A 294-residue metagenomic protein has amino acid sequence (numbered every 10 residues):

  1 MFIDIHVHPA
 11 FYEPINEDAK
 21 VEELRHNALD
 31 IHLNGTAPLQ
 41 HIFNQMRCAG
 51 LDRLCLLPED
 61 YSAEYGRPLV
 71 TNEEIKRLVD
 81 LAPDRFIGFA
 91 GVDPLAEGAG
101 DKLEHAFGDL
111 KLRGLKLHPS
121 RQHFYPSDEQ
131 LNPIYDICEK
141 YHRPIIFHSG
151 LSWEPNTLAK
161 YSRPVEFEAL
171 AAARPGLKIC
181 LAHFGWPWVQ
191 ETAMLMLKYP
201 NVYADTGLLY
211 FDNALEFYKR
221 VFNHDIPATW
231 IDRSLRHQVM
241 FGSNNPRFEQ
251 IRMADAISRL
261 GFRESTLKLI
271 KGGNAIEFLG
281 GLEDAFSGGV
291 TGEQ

Functional and structural regions predicted by a protein language model:
M1-R53, E104-H105, R233-Q238, F248-Q294: Mid-to-C-terminal alpha-helical segments outside catalytic/metal-binding sites
F2-I5, L57, F89-A90, K116 (+3 more regions): Active-site neighborhood of phospho(di)ester-bond hydrolases with catalytic His/Asp-centered motifs
H6, M46, I75, A106 (+7 more regions): Conserved, mostly hydrophobic/aromatic
A10-E13, Y61-E64, P94-G98, Q122 (+4 more regions): Active-site environment of divalent metal-dependent phosphoester hydrolases
A37-F43, V70-K76, A99-D101, R163-F167 (+2 more regions): Alpha-helical scaffolding within the catalytic cores of extracellular/periplasmic polymer-degrading hydrolases
D52-L56, D60-S162: Active-site gating/metal-coordination segments in enzymes
D80-R85, A173-G176, K198-N201, L260-T266: Short helix-capping segments at alpha-helix termini
L110-G114, S127-M240, G289-E293: Catalytic pocket-lining loop regions of alpha/beta-barrel enzymes, especially the amidohydrolase/enolase/GH5 lineages
